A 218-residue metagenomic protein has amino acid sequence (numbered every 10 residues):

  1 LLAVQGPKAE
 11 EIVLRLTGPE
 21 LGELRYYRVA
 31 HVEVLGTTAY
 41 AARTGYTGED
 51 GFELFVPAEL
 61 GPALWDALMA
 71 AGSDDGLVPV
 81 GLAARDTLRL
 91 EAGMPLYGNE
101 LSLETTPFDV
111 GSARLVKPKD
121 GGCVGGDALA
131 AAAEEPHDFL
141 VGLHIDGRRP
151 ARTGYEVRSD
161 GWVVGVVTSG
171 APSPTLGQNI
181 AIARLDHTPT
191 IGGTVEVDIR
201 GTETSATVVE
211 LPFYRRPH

Functional and structural regions predicted by a protein language model:
L1-H218: Conserved, structured C-terminal
